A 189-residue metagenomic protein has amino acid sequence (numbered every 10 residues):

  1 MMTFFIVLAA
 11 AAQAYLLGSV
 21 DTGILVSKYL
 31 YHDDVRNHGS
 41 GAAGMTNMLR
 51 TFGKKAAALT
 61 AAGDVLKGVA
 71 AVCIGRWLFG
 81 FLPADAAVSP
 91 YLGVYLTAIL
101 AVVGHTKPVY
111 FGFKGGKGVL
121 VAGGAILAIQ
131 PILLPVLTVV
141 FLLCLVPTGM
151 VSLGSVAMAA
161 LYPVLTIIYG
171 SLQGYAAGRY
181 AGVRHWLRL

Functional and structural regions predicted by a protein language model:
M1-A9, C73-L96, L127-L134, I168-R188: Helix-coil boundary and interhelical linker segments in multi-pass alpha-helical membrane proteins
T3-L30: N-terminal signal-anchor transmembrane alpha helix
F4-A12, A58, Y91-I99, G123 (+4 more regions): Hydrophobic alpha-helical transmembrane segments
G23-V26, G104-K114, V140-G149: C-terminal ends of transmembrane helices
I24-A57, K114-G115: Cytosolic, membrane-interface loops and tails of multi-pass inner-membrane proteins
D34-A42, V109-G123, M150-L161: Short, non-helical or kinked segments that cap or interrupt transmembrane helices
L49-G53, G75-F79, L100, G118-M150 (+1 more regions): Interfacial segments of multi-pass membrane proteins
R50-R76: Multi-pass membrane catalytic core of lipid/isoprenoid biosynthesis enzymes
